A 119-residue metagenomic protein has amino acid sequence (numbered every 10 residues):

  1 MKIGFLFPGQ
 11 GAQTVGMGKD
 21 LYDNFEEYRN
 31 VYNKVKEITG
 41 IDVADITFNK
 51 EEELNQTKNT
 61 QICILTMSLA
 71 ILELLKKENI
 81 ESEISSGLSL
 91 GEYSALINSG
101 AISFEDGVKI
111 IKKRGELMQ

Functional and structural regions predicted by a protein language model:
K2-Q119: FabD-like malonyl-/acyl-CoA
